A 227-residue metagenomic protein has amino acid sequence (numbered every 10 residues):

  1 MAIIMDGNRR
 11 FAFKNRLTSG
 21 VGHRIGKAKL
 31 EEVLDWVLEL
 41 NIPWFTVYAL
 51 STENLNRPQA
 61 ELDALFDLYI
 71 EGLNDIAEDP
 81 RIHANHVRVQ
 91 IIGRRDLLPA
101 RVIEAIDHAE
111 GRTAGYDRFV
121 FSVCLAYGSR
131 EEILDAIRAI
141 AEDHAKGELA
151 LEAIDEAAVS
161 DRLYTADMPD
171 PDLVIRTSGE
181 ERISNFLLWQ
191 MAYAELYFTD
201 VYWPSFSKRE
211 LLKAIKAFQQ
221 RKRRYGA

Functional and structural regions predicted by a protein language model:
M1-A227: Flexible, compositionally biased loop and terminal segments
